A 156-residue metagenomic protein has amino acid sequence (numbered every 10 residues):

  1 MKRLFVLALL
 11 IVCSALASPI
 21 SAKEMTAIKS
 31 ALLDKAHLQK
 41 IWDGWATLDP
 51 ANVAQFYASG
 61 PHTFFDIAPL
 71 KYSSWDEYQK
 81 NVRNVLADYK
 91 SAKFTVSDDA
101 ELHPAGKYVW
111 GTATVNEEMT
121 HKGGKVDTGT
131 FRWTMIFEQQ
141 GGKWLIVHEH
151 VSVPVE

Functional and structural regions predicted by a protein language model:
M1-L4: Positively charged n-region of N-terminal signal peptides that target proteins for export
V6-A15: Bacterial N-terminal signal peptides
S18-S59: Short, low-complexity N-terminal intrinsically disordered segments enriched in polar/charged residues
P50-A105, D127-T128: A solvent-exposed, acidic/Ser-Thr-rich amphipathic alpha-helical stretch
Y57, V115-E117, H150-V153: Short beta-strand segments enriched in hydrophobic/aromatic residues within well-folded beta-rich domains
G106-E117: A short hydrophobic beta-strand element
E117-H121, F137: Beta-strand elements of well-folded, non-transmembrane domains
T130-V155: Short beta-strand edge/turn micro-motifs at domain boundaries
